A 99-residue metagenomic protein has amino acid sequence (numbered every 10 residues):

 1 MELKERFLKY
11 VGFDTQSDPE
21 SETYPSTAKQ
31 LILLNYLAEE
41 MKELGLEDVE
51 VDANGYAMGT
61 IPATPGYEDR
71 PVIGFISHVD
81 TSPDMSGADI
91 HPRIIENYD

Functional and structural regions predicted by a protein language model:
E2-A28: N-terminal capping segment at the start of a domain
K9, G55, P71-I73: A generic secondary-structure signal marking the coil-to-beta-strand transition
G12-Q16, K42-D48: Generic secondary-structure signature for well-ordered alpha-helical cores
L33-L44: Amphipathic alpha-helical segments
E47-G55: Short, well-structured beta-strand/strand-turn elements
G59-E68: Short beta-strand-to-loop junctions in surface cap/lid or active-site-entrance loops
E68-D99: Active-site metal-coordination/substrate-binding segment of hydrolases, especially metallo-dependent peptidases
